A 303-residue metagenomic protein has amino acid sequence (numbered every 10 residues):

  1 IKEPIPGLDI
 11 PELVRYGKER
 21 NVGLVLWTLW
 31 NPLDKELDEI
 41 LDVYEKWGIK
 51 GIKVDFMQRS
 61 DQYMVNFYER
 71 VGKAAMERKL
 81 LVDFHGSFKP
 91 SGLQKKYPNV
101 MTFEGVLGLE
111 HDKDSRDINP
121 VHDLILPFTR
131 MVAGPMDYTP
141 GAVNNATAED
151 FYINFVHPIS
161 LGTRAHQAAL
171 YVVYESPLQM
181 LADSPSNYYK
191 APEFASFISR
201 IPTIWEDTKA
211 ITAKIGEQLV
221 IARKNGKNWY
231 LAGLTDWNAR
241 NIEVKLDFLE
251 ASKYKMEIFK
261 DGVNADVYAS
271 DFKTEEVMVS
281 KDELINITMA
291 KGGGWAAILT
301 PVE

Functional and structural regions predicted by a protein language model:
I1-I159, T163: Aromatic- and carboxylate-enriched substrate-binding clefts and catalytic-loop regions of carbohydrate-active enzymes
D55, I258-D282: Solvent-exposed beta-strand/loop surfaces of large extracellular or lumenal domains
L80-G86, E110-K113, P177-A191, W205-K209 (+1 more regions): Acidic/polar loop patches that form or flank catalytic/metal-binding clefts of enzymes that bind anionic ligands
A148-A168, V172-Y174, Q179, K224-W229 (+1 more regions): Long hydrophobic segments that form regular secondary structure
D183-Y230, N264-S270: Glycan-recognition and catalytic regions of carbohydrate-active enzymes
I215-A251, W295-A296: Carbohydrate-binding surface patches
F248-G262: Solvent-exposed beta-hairpin/edge-strand motifs
E276-E303: C-terminal beta-strand-rich structural cap/linker in extracellular carbohydrate-active enzymes
